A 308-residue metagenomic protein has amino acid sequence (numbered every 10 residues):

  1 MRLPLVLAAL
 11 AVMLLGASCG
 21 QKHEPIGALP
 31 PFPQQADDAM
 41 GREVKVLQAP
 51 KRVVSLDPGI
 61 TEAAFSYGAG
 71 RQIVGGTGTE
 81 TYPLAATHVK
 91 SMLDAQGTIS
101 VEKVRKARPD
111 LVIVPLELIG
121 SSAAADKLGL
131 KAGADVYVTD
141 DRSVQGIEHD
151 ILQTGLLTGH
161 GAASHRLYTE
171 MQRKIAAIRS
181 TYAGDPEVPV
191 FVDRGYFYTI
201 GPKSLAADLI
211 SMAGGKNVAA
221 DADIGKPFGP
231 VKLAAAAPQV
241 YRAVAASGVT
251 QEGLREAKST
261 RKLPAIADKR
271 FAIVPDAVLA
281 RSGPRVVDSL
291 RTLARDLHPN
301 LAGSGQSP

Functional and structural regions predicted by a protein language model:
V6-G16: Bacterial N-terminal signal peptides
S18-H23: Bacterial signal peptide processing site
P33, R52-A107, L111-G120: A short, structured surface patch at a secondary-structure boundary
D37-G41, M92-V101, D223-P230: Short helix-initiation/N-cap motifs at beta->coil->alpha
E43, L111, S122-Y198, K216-D221 (+1 more regions): Extracytoplasmic substrate-binding proteins
D57, T77, L116-E117, R194-G195 (+4 more regions): Short secondary-structure boundary segments
I119-K131, A235, V240-A257: A ligand-binding cleft/hinge motif common to bilobed small-molecule-binding domains
K203-K226, I273: His/Asp/Glu-enriched short active-site or ligand-binding loop at hydrolase and phosphoryl-transfer sites
